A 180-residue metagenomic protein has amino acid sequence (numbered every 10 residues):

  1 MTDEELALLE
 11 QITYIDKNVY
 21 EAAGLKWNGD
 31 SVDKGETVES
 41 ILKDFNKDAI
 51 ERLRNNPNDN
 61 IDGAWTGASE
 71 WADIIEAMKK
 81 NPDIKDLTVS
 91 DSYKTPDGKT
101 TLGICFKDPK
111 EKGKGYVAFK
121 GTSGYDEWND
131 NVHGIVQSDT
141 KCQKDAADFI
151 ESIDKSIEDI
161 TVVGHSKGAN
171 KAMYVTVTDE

Functional and structural regions predicted by a protein language model:
M1-I61: N-terminal low-complexity, Ser/Thr- and acidic-residue-enriched intrinsically disordered segments
A49-V163, V177-T178: A conserved cap/lid and substrate-binding interface adjacent to the catalytic center of lipid-processing enzymes
G164-G168, A172: Gly/Ala-rich beta-loop-alpha elbow adjacent to hydrolase catalytic centers
K171-E180: Catalytic Zn2+-binding segment of zinc metalloproteases
